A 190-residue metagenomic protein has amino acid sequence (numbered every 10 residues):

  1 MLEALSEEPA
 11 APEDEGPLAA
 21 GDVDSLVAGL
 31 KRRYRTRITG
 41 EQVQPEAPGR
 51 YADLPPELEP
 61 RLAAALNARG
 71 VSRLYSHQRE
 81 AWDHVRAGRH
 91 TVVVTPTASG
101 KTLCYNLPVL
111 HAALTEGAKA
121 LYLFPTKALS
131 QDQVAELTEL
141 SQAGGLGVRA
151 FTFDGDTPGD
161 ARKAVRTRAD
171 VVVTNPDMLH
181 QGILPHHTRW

Functional and structural regions predicted by a protein language model:
M1-E80, A87-H90, V148: Helicase-associated low-complexity/disordered flanking segments
D53, E57-W190: Conserved P-loop/Walker A NTP-binding site and adjacent catalytic elements of P-loop NTPases
